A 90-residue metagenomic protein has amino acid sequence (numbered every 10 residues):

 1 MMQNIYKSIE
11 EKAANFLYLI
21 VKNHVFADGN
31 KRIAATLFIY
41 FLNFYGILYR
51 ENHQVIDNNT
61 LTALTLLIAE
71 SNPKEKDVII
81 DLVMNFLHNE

Functional and structural regions predicted by a protein language model:
M1, I20, Y49-R50, V55 (+1 more regions): Acidic, carboxylate-rich catalytic segments that either coordinate divalent cations
M1-V25: Helix-hairpin-helix/helix-loop-helix acidic hairpins
Q3-E10, N30-A34, N52-H53: Short acidic alpha-helical/loop segments enriched in Asp/Glu that coordinate divalent cations
Y6-K7, Y18, F38, I80-V83: Aromatic-residue detector
S8, D28, Y40-N43, E51 (+1 more regions): Intrinsically disordered, low-complexity regions enriched in small/polar residues
E10-A14, A34, F38, N58-T62: Short runs of predominantly hydrophobic/aromatic residues within well-ordered alpha helices that form helix-helix
F16, I20-G46: Active-site beta-strand/loop microenvironment that shapes enzyme catalytic pockets
